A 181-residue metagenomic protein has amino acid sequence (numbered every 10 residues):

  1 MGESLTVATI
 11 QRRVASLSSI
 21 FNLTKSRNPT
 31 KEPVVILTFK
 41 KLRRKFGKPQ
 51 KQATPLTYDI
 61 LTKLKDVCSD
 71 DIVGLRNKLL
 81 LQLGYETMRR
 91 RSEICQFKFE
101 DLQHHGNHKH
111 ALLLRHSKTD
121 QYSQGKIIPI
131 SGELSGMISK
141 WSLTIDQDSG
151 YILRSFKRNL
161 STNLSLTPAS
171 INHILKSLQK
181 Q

Functional and structural regions predicted by a protein language model:
M1-K51, V67-D70: N-terminal core-binding DNA-recognition domain of tyrosine recombinases/integrases
S16-L23, Q82-R90, M137: Alpha-helical scaffold segments in carbohydrate-active enzymes
R44-T62, Q121-E133, Q147-G150, N163-A169: DNA breakage-rejoining catalytic core of tyrosine-based enzymes
Y58-R91: Basic, Lys/Arg- and aromatic-enriched nucleic-acid-binding interface segment
K63, D71-G74, Q96-F99, N107-L113 (+1 more regions): Eukaryotic endomembrane system proteins
R76-K78, P168, N172: Short, leucine-enriched amphipathic alpha-helices that occur as contiguous helical runs
G84-H108: Short, charged phosphate-coordinating catalytic segments
H105-S161, I174-L178: Basic, alpha-helical nucleic-acid-contacting "clamp/cap" segments
